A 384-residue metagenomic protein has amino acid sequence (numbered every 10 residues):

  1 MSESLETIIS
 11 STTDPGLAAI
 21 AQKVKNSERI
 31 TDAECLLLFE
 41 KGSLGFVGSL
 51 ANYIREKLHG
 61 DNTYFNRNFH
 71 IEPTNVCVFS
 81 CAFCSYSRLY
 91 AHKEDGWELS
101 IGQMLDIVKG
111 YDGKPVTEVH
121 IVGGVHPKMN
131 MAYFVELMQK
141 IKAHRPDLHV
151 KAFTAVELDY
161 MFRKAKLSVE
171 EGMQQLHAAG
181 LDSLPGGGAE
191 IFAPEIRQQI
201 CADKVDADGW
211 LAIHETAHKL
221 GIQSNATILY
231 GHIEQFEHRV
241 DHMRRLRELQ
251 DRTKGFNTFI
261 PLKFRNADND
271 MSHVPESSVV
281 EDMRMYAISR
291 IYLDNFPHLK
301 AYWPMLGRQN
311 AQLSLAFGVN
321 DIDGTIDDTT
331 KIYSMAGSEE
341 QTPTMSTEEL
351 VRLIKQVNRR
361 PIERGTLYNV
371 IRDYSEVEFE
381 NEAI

Functional and structural regions predicted by a protein language model:
M1-S43, D112, R244, Q250-I384: Auxiliary Fe-S-binding modules of radical SAM enzymes
S27, A51, C81, I121 (+5 more regions): Conserved, mostly hydrophobic/aromatic
F46-Y90, G96-V122, L184: N-terminal pre-triad scaffold of radical SAM enzymes
R67-F69, R88, H92, V122-A132 (+3 more regions): Glycine-rich, proline-tolerant flexible connector loops at the mouths of alpha/beta enzymes
I101-V108, L167-Q174, G307-A311: Short, acidic/polar
V108, F134-Q139, M173-Q174, L211-H214 (+5 more regions): Generic structural signal for well-ordered alpha-helices, preferentially at hydrophobic/aromatic core positions
P115-H214, H218-A226, H232-I233, H298: Conserved SAM/AdoMet-binding glycine-rich loop
S168-G180, V240-R252, Q312: Short amphipathic alpha-helices and their capping/turn segments at secondary-structure boundaries
